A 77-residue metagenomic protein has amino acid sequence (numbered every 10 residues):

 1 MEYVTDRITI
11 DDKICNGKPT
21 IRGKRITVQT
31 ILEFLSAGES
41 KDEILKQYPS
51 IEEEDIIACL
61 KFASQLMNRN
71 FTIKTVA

Functional and structural regions predicted by a protein language model:
M1-I26: N-terminal first-folded block
T27-A77: Long, charge-rich, low-complexity alpha-helical segments
